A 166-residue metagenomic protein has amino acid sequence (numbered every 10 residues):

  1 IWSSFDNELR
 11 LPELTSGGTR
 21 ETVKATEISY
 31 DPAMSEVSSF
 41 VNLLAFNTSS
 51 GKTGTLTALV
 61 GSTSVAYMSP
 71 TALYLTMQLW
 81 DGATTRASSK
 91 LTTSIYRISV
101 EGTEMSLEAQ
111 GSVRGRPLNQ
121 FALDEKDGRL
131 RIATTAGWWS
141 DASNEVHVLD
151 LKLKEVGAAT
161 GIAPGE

Functional and structural regions predicted by a protein language model:
I1-E166: Beta-sheet-rich non-transmembrane sensory/scaffold domains
